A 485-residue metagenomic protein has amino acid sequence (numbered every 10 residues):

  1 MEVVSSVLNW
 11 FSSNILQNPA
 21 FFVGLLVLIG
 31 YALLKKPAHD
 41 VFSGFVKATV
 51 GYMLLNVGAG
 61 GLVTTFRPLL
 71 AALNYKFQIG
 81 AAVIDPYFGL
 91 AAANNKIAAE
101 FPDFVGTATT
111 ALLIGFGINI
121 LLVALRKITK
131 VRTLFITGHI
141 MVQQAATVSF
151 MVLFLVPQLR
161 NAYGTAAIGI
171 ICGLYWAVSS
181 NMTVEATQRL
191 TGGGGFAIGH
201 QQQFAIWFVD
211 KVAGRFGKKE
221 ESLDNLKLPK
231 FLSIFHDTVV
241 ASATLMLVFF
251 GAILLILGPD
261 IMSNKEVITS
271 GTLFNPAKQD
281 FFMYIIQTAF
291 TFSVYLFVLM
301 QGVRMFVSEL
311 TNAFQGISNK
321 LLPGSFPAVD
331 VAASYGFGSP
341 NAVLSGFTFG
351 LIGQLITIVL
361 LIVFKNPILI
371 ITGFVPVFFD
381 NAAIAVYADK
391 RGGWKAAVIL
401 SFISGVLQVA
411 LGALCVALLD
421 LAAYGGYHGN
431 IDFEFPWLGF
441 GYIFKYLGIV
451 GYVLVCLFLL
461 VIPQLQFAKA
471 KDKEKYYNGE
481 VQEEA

Functional and structural regions predicted by a protein language model:
M1-G58, G106-S334, L419-A485: Signature of multi-pass transmembrane helix bundles
A48-T109: Membrane helical hairpin/interfacial module
A59-R67, L411-D420: C-terminal TM-helix exit segments that contain a strictly Trp-centered aromatic cap at the helix terminus
G60, Y75-F77, E100-V105, F204-F208 (+2 more regions): Short, charged low-complexity intrinsically disordered segments located at boundaries of structured domains
T64, F297, Q301, I370 (+1 more regions): A short glycine-/small-residue-rich loop at the edge of a beta-strand within enzyme catalytic domains
F77-A91, T110-I118, T137-A145, A167-G169 (+5 more regions): Mid-membrane cores of alpha-helical transmembrane segments in multi-pass membrane proteins, especially transporters
I84-N94, F116, F235-E266, L351-A383: Hydrophobic alpha-helical transmembrane segments and immediately flanking/interface helices in integral membrane
A124-V131, V331-V409, A413, A417: Hydrophobic alpha-helical bundle architecture
